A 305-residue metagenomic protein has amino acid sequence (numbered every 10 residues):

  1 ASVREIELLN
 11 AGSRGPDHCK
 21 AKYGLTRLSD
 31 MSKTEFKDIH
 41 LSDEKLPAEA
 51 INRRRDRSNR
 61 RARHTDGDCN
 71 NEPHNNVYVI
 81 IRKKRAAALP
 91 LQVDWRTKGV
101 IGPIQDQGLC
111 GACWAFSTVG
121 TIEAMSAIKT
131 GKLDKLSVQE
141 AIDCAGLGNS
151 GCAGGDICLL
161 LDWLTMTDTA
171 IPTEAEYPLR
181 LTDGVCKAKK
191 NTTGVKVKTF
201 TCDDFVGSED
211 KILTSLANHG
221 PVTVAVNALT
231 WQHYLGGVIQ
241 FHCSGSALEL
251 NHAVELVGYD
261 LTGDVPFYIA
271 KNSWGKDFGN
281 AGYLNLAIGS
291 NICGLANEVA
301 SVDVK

Functional and structural regions predicted by a protein language model:
A1-K305: Catalytic-core signature of thiol
